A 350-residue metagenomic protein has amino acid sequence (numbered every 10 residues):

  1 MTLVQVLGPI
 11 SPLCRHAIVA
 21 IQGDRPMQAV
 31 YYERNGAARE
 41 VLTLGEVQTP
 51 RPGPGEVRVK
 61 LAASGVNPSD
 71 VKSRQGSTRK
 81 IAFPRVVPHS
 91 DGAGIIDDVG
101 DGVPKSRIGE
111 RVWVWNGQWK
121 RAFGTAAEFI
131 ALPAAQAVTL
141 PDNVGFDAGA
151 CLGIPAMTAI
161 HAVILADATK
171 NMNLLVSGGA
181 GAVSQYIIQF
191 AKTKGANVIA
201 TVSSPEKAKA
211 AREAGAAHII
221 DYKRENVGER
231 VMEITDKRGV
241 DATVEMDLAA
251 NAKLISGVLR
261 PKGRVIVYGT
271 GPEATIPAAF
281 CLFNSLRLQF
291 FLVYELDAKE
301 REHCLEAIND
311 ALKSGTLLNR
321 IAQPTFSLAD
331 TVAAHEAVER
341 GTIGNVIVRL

Functional and structural regions predicted by a protein language model:
P12-P26: Short, Lys/Arg-enriched N-terminal segments with co-localized hydrophobic residues within the first ~10-30 amino acids
Q48-V66, S77-Q118: Glycine-rich beta-strand-centered segment in the early N-terminal region that forms part of a ligand/cofactor-binding
K105, W115-G178: NAD(P)H dinucleotide-binding glycine-rich loop of Rossmann-like/cofactor-binding domains, especially the beta1-alpha1
A150-R224: Mid-domain Rossmann-like dinucleotide-binding core that forms the NAD(H)/NADP(H) cofactor-binding site
H218-R287: Glycine-rich cofactor phosphate-binding loops and adjacent beta1-alpha1 units of small-molecule cofactor enzyme domains
G263-Y268, A278-L318: Rossmann-fold dehydrogenase core element
K299-L350: C-terminal hydrophobic helical "lid"/dimerization subdomain of Rossmann-like NAD(P)H-dependent oxidoreductases
